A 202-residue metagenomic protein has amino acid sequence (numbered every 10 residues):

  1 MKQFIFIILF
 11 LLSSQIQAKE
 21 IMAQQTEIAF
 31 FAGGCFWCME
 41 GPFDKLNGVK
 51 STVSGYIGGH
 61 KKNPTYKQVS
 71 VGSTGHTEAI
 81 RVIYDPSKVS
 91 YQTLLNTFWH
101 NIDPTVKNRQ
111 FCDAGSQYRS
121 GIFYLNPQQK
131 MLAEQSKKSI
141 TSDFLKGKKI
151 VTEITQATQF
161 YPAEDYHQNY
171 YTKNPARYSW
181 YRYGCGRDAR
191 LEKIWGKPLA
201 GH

Functional and structural regions predicted by a protein language model:
F4-L12: Sec-dependent N-terminal signal peptides
L12-A18: C-terminal segment of classical bacterial N-terminal signal peptides
A18-H202: Flexible coil/turn and secondary-structure edge motifs
